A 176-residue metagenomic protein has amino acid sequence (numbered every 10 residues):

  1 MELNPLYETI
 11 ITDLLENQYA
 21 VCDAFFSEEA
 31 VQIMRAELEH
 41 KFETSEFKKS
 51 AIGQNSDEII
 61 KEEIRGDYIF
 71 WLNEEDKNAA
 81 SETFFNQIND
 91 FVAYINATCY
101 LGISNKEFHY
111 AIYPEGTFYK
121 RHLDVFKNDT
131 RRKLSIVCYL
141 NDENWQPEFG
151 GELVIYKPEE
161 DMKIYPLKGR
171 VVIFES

Functional and structural regions predicted by a protein language model:
M1-S135, Y139-V171: Fe(II)/2-oxoglutarate oxygenase catalytic core
